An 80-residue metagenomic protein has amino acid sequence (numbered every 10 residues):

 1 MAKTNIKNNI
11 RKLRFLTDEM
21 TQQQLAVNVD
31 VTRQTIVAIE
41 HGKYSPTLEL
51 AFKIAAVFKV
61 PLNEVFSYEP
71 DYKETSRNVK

Functional and structural regions predicted by a protein language model:
M1-D18: A short, Lys/Arg-rich alpha-helix, primarily the initiator
N8, E19-M20, P46-E49: Residue-level signal for the short linker/turn that defines the boundary of a DNA-recognition helix
R14, E40, F58, F66-E69: DNA major-groove recognition helix of helix-turn-helix
F15-L16, V27, A56: Alpha-helical residues within the helix-turn-helix
E19-A38: Short alpha-helical DNA-recognition segment
E49-E64: DNA major-groove recognition helix of helix-turn-helix/homeodomain DNA-binding modules
F66-K80: Short, charged recognition helix plus adjacent turn of helix-turn-helix-like nucleic-acid-binding domains
